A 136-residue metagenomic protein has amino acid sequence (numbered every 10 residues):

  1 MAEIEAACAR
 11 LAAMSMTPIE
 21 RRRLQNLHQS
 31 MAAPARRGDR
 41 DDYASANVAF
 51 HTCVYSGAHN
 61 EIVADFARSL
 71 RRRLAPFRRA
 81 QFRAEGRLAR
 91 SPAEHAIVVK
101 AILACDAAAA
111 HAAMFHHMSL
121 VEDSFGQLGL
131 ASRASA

Functional and structural regions predicted by a protein language model:
E3-R79, A93-K100, A109-L120: Conserved amphipathic alpha-helical segments that form helical-bundle/coiled-coil interaction surfaces
G86-R87: Hinge/beta->alpha junction and helix N-cap segments in small-molecule ligand-binding domains
L103-A104: Well-ordered alpha/beta subsegment
A107-A136: C-terminal effector-binding regulatory domain of bacterial HTH transcription factors
